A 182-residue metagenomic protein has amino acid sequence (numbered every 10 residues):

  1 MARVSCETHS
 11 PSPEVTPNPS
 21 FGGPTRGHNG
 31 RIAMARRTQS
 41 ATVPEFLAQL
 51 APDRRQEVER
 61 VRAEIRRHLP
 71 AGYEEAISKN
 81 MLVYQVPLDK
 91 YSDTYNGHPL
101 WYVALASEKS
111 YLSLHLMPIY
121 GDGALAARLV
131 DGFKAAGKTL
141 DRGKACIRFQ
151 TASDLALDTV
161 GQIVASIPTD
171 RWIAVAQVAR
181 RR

Functional and structural regions predicted by a protein language model:
A2-R3: Hydrophobic, low-acid, alpha-helix-prone terminal segments
N18-R182: Charge-dense, helix-prone N-terminal extensions
